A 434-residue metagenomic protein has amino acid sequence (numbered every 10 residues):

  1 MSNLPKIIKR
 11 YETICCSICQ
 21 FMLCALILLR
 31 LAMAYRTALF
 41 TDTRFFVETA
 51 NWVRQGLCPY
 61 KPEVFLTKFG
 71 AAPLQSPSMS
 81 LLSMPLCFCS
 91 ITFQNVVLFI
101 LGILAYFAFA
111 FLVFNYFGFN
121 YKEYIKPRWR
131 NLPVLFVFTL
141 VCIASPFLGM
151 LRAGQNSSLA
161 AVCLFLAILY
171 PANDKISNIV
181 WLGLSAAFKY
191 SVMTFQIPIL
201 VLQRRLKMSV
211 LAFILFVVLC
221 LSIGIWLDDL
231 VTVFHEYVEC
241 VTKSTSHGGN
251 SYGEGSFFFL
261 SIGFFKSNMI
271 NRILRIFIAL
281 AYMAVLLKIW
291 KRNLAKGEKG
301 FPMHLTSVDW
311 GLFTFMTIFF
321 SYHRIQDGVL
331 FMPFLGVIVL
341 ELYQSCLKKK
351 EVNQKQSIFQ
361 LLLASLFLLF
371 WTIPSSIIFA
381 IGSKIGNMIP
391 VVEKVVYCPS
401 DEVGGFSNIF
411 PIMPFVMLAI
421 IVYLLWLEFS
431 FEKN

Functional and structural regions predicted by a protein language model:
S2-S177, L202-I325, Y397-F406: Primarily membrane-embedded glycan-assembly and transfer machineries that use lipid-linked glycans
L81, R130, C142, T194 (+2 more regions): Hydrophobic alpha-helical transmembrane segments of integral membrane proteins, especially lipid-exposed positions
M84-C87, V337-L340, Q344: Short glycine/serine- and small hydrophobic-enriched flexible loop segments
I179-G183, V231-Y237, K349-E351, K355 (+1 more regions): A cytosolic-side transmembrane-helix exit/cap motif
L182-I199, F320-D327: Transmembrane helices and adjacent periplasmic/lumenal helix-loop junctions of polyprenol-phosphate-dependent
G183-S185, L211-V217, W310-F315, S357-L369: Central hydrophobic cores of alpha-helical transmembrane segments in multi-pass integral membrane proteins
R324-E341: Hydrophobic/aromatic-rich transmembrane helices and adjacent perimembrane loops
L340-Y343, L347-N434: Aromatic-enriched
